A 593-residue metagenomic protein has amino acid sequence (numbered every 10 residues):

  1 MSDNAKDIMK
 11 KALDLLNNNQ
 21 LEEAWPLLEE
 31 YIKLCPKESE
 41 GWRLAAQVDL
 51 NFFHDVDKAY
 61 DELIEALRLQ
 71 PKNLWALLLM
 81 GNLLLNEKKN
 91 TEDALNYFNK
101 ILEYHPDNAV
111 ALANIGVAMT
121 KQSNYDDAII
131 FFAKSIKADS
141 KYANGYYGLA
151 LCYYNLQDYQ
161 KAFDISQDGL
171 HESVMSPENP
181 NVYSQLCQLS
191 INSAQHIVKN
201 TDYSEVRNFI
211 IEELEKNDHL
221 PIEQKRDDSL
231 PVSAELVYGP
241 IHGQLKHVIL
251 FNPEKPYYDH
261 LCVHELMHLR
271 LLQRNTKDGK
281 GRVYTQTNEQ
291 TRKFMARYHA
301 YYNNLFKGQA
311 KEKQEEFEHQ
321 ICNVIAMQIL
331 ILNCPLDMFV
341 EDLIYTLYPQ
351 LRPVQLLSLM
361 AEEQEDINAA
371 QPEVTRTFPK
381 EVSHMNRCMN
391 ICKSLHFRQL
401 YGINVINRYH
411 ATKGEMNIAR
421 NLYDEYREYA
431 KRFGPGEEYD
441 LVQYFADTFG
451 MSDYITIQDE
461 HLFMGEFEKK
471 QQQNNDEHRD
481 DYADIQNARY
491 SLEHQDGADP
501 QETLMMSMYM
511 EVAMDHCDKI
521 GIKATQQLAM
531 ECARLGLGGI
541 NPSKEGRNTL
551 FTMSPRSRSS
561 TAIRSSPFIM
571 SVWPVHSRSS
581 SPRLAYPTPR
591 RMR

Functional and structural regions predicted by a protein language model:
N18-P26, N51-E65, N86-K100, Q122-K134 (+1 more regions): Structural signature of tandem alpha-helical TPR/SEL1-like repeats, specifically the intra-repeat loop/turn
P36, P71, P106, S140 (+1 more regions): Short coil turns that delineate tetratricopeptide repeat
C187-H242, E254-K255, Q495-D515, K523 (+1 more regions): Auxiliary, metal-adjacent structural segments of Zn-dependent hydrolase domains
D227-C262, L266-Q286, Q290: Active-site scaffold of zinc-dependent metalloenzymes
P256-Y257, L271-N323: Post-HEXXH active-site segment of zinc metalloproteases
F339-R593: Pan-zinc metallopeptidase signature
